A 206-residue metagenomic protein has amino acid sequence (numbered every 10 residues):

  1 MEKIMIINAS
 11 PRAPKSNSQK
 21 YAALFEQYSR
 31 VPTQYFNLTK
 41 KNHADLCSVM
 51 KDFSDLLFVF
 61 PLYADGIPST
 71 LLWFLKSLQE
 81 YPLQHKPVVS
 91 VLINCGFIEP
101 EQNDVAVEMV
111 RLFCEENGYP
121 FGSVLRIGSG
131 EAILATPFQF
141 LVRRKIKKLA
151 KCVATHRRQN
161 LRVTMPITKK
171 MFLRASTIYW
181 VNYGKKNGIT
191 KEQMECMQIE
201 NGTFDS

Functional and structural regions predicted by a protein language model:
M1-H85, R158-S206: N-terminal beta1-alpha1-beta2 submodule of the flavodoxin-like/Rossmannoid cofactor-binding fold
F25-S29, L78, V110, C114 (+1 more regions): Hydrophobic, Leu/Ile/Phe/Ala-enriched alpha-helical segments that form helix-helix packing faces
N37-A44, L72-W73, S90-I98, S123-G130 (+1 more regions): Low-complexity, flexible helical/coil segments
I67-F74, A106-V110, V142: Amphipathic alpha-helical interface surfaces
V88-F140: Short, glycine-/small-residue-rich phosphate/pyrophosphate-handling segment
S123-V181: A conserved mid-domain beta-alpha-beta active-site/ligand-binding segment of alpha/beta enzyme cores
